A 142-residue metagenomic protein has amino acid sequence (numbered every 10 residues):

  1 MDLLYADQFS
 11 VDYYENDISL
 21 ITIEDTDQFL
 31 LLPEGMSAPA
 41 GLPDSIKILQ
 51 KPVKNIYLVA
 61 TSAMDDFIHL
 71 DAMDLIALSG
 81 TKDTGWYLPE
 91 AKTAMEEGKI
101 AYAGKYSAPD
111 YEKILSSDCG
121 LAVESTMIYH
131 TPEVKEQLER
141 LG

Functional and structural regions predicted by a protein language model:
M1-Y13: N-terminal low-complexity, Pro/Thr/Ser-rich intrinsically disordered segments that act as propeptides or flexible
S19, I23, F29-L115, V123-I128: A short, structured surface patch at a secondary-structure boundary
D118: Conserved, function-critical positions that sit in or immediately flank catalytic and ligand-binding motifs
T131-G142: Charged, glycine-enriched surface loops/patches that mediate electrostatic binding to polyanionic ligands
